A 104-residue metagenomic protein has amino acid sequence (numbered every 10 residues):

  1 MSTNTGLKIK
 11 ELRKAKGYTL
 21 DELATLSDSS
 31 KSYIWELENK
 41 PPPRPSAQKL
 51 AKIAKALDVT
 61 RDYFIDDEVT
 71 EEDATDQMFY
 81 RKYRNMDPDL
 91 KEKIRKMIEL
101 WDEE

Functional and structural regions predicted by a protein language model:
M1-A15: A short, Lys/Arg-rich alpha-helix, primarily the initiator
G17, T25, P41-K55: Short, basic-rich loop-to-helix N-cap that marks the start of a DNA-contacting helix
E22, Y33, Y63: Residues in the helix-turn-helix
D28-P45, D66: Recognition helix of helix-turn-helix/homeodomain-like DNA-binding domains that insert into the DNA major groove
P45-A47, K55-A74: Short C-terminal boundary/hinge segments that cap the last helix of small helical domains
V69-E104: Interfacial/linker helices and their anchor residues that mediate assembly or domain coupling
